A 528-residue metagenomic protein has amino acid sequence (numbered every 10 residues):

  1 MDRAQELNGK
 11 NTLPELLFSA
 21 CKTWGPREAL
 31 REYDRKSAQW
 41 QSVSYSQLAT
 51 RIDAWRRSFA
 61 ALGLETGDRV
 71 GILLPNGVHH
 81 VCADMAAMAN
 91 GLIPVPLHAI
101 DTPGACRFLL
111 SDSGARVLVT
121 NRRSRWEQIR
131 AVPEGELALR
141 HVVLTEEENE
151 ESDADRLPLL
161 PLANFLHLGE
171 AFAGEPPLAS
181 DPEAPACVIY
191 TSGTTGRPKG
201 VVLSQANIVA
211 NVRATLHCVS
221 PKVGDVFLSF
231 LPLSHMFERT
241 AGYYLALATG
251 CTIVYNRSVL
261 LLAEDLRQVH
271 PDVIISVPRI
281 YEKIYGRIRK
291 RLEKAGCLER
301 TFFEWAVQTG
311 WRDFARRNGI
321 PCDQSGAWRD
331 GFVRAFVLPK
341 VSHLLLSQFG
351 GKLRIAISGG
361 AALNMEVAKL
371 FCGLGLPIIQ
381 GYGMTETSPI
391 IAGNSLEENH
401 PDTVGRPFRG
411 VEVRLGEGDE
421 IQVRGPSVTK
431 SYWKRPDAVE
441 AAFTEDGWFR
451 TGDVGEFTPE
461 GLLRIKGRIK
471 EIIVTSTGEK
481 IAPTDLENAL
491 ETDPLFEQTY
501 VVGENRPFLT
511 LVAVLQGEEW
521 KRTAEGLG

Functional and structural regions predicted by a protein language model:
G25-E28, L144, L168-Y190, R197 (+1 more regions): Conserved pre-ATP/AMP-binding loop-to-beta segment of ANL
P26, L30-G77, V81-M85, T102-R107 (+2 more regions): Conserved AMP-binding/adenylate-forming core of the ANL superfamily
S42-S46, A186-V212: Conserved AMP-binding A3 loop
R56, R69, P75-V95, A99-P103 (+4 more regions): A short helix-loop-beta submotif of the ANL/AMP-binding
A89-L168, E497: Structural core segment of the AMP-binding/adenylate-forming
D101-A131, N211-L228, V259-V273, D493: Conserved ATP-dependent adenylate/AMP-binding module captured primarily in the ANL superfamily
V209-V226, L233-P339, H343, K352: Conserved AMP-binding/adenylation subdomain of ANL enzymes
P407-T475, T492: Conserved ATP-binding/catalytic segment of the ANL
